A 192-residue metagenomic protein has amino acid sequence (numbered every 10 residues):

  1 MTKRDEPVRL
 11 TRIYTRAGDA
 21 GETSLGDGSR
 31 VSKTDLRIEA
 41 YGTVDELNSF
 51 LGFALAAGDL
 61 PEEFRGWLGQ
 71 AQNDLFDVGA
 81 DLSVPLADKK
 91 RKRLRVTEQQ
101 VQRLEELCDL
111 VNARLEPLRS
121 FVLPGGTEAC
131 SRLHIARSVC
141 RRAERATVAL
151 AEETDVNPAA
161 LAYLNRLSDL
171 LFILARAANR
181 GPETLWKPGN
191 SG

Functional and structural regions predicted by a protein language model:
M1-G192: Phosphate/pyrophosphate-binding loop motifs in nucleotide- or prenyl diphosphate-using proteins
